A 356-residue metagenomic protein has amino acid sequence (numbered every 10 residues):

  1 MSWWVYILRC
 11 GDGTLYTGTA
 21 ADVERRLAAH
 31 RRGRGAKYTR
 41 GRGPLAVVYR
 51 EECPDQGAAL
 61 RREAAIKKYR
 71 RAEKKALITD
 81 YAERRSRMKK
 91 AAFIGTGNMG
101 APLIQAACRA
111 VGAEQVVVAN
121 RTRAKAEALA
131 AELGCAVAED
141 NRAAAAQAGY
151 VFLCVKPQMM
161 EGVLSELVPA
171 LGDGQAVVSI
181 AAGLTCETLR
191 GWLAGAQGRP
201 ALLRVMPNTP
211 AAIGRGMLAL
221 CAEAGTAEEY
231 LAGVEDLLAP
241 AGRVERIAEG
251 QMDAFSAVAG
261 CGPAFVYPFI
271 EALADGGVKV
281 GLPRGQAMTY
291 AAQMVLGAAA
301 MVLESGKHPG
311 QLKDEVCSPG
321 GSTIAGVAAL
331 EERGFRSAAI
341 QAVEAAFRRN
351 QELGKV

Functional and structural regions predicted by a protein language model:
M1-A72, L77-A82: GIY-YIG nuclease catalytic motif and its immediate N-terminal context
S2-L15, A91-A107, V111, N120-T122 (+4 more regions): N-terminal beta1-alpha1 ligand-phosphate binding loop
A59, K74, V116, A126 (+5 more regions): Small-residue helix-packing motif on alpha-helices
M88-E139, A143-A146, V278-V280: NAD(P)+-binding Rossmann beta1-loop-alpha1 motif at the extreme N-terminus of oxidoreductases
L103, R123, L133, N141-L220: Rossmann-like NAD(P)(H) cofactor-binding subdomain of soluble oxidoreductases
T188-A201, M217-A254, V266-E304, R349: Internal alpha-helical scaffold of NAD(P)-dependent oxidoreductase catalytic cores
A292-V356: NAD(P)-dependent Rossmann-like dehydrogenase/reductase catalytic/cofactor-binding core
